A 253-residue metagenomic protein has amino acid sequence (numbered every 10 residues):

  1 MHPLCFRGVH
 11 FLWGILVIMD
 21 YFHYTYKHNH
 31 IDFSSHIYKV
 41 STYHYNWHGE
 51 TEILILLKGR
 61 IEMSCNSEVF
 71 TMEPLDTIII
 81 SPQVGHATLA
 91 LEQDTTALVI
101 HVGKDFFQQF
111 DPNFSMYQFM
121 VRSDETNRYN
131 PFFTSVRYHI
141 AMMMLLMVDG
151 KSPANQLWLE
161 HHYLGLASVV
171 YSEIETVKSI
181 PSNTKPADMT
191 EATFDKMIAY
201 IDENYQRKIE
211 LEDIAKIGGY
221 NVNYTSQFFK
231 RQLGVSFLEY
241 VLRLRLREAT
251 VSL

Functional and structural regions predicted by a protein language model:
M1-T77, Q83-V84, A90-Q93, P112-F119 (+1 more regions): Generic protein-terminus/edge-of-domain signal
E52-I55, S135, H139-M142, H162 (+1 more regions): Amphipathic, well-ordered alpha-helical segments in soluble domains
L57, R137-K151, I198, D202-Y205 (+1 more regions): Regular secondary-structure segments
Q93-D111: A short hydrophobic beta-strand segment most commonly corresponding to one strand of the jelly-roll/cupin
V121-F133, V148-A199, E203, R207 (+3 more regions): Short, Lys/Arg-enriched, Trp-marked, Pro/Gly-tolerant hinge/linker segments that flank
N221: Helix-turn-helix DNA-binding motif, specifically the short coil turn and the N-cap/start of the second
Y224-F229: Short hydrophobic/aromatic patch on the recognition helix
L244-E248: Alpha-helical structural segments
